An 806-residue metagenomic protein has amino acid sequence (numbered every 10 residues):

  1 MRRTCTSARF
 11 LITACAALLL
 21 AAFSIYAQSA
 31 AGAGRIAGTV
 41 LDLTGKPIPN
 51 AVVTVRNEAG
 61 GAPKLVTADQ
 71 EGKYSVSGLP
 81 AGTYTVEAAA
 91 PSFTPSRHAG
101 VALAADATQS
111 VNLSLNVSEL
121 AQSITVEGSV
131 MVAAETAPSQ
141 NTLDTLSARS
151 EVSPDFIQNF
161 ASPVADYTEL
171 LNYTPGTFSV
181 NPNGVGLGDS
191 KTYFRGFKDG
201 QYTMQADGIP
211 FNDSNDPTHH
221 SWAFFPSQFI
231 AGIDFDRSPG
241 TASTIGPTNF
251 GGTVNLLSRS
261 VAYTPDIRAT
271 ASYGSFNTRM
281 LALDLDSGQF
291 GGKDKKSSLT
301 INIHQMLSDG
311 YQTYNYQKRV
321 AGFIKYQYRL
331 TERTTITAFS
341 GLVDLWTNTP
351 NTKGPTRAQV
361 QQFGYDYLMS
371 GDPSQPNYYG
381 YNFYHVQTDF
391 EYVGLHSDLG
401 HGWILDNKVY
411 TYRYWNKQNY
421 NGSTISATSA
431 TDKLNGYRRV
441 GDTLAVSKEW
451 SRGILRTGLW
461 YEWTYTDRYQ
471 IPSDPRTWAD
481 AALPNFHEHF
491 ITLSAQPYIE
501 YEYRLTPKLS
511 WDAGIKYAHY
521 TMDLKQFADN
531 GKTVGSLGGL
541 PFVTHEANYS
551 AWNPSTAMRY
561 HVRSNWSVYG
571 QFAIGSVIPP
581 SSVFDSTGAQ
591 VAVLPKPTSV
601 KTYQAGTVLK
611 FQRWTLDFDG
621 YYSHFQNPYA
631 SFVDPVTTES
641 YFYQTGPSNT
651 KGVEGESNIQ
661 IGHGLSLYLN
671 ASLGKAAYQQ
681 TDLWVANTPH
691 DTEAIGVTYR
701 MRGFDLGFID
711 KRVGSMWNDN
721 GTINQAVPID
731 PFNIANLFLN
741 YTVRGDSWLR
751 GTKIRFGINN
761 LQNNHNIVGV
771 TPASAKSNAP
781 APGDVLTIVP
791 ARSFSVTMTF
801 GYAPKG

Functional and structural regions predicted by a protein language model:
A14, S24-M131: Periplasm-facing N-terminal accessory domains of Gram-negative outer-membrane beta-barrel systems
T94, A99-N112, N116, Q122-Y193 (+4 more regions): Periplasmic N-terminal accessory/gating domains of Gram-negative outer-membrane beta-barrel systems
T174, F211, F224-T270: A beta-strand signature from Gram-negative outer-membrane beta-barrel systems, especially the internal plug domain
D266, Y273-L307, Y311-N351, F383-G400 (+3 more regions): Transmembrane beta-barrel wall of Gram-negative outer-membrane proteins
T335, H385-T533, R559-H561, D617: Face-selective signature of the C-terminal outer-membrane beta-barrel domain
G394-D398, I404-Y420, H561, S567-A573 (+6 more regions): Membrane-embedded beta-barrel scaffold of Gram-negative outer-membrane proteins
P507, Y621-F625, F642-G721, T797-P804: Gram-negative outer-membrane beta-barrel transporters
Y621, L667, S715-W717, Y741-G806: C-terminal beta-signal and adjacent terminal beta-strands/loops of Gram-negative outer-membrane beta-barrel proteins
